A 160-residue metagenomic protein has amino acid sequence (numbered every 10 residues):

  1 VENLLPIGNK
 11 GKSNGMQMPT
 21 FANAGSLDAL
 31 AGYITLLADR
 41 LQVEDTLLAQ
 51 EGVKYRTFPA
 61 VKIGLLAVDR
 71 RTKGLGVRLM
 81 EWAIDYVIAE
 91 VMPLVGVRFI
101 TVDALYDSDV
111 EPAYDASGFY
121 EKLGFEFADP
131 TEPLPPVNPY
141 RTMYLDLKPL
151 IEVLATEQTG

Functional and structural regions predicted by a protein language model:
V1-K73, V77-G160: Non-catalytic substrate-recognition and accessory regions of acyl/acetyltransferase enzymes
